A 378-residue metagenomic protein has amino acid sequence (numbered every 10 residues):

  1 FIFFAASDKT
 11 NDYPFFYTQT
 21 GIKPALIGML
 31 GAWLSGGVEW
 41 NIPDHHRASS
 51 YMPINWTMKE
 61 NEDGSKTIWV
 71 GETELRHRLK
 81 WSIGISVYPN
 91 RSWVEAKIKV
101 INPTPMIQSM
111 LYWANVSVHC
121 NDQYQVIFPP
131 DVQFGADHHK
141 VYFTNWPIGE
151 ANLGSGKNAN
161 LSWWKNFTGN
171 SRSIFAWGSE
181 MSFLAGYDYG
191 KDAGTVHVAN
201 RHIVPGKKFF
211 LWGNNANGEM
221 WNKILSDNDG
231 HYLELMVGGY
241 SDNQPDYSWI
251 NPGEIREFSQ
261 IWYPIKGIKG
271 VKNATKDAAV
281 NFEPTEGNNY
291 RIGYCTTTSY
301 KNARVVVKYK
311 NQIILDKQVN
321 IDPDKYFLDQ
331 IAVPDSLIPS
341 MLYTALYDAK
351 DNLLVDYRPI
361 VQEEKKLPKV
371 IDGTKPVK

Functional and structural regions predicted by a protein language model:
F1, A5, V70-N121, Q260: Acidic, contiguous internal or C-terminal segments within carbohydrate-active enzymes that form a structured patch used
F1, M58, I98, S248-P264: Short Pro-Gly-centered flexible turn/kink motifs
A5-F16, M106-L111, N115-I255: A contiguous, surface-exposed recognition patch within enzymatic or periplasmic domains that forms
G36-S92, N217-S248, P252: Extended, loop-rich substrate-binding clefts of extracytoplasmic carbohydrate-active enzymes
I268-Y300: Surface beta-strand/loop "capping" patches
N289-Q318, L342: Beta-strand-rich binding/interaction modules
V305-V306, L337-N352: Short, aromatic- and glycine-rich surface loops/edge beta-strands on solvent-exposed regions
K317-Q318, K350-V370: Edge beta-strands of extracellular beta-sandwich domains
